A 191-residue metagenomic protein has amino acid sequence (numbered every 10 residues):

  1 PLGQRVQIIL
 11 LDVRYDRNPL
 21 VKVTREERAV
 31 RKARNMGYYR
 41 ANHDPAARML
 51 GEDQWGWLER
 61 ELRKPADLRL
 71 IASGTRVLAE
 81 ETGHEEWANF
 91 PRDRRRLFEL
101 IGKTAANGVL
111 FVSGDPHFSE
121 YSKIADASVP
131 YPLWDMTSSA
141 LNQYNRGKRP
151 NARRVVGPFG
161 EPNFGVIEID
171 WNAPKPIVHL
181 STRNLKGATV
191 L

Functional and structural regions predicted by a protein language model:
P1-L191: Long, structured stretches of catalytic cores involved in phosphate-ester chemistry, encompassing
